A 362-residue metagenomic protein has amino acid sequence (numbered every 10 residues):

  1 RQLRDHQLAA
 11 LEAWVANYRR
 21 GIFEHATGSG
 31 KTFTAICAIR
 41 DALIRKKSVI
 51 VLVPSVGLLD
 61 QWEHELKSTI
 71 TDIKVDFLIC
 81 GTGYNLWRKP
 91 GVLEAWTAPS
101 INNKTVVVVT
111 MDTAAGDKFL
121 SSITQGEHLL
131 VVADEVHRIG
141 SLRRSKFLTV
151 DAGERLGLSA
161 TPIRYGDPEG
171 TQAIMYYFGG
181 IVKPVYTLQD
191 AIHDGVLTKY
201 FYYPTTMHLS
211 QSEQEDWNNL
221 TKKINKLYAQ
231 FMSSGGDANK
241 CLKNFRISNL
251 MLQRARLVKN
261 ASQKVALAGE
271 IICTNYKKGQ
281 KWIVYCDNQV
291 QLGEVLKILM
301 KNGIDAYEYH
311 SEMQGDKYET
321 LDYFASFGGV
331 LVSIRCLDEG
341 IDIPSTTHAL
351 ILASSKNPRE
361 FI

Functional and structural regions predicted by a protein language model:
R1-E24: Conserved pre-motif I regulatory segment
N17-I39, Y285: Walker A/P-loop
T34, L43-T69, D287-V290: Conserved Walker A/P-loop ATP-binding site and its immediately adjacent core in helicase/helicase-like ATPase domains
G57-R88: Conserved helix-turn-beta segment of the N-terminal RecA-like "Helicase ATP-binding" lobe in SF1/SF2 helicases
W87-S100, F119, K281-Y285, Q291-D338: Conserved helicase ATPase core of P-loop NTP-dependent helicases/translocases
R138-Y200: Post-DEXD/H (motif II) to motif III coupling segment of the RecA-like Helicase ATP-binding lobe
Q230-K317: Conserved helicase/translocase motor-coupling segment
V330-S333, E339-S354, E360-F361: A short beta-strand element within the Helicase C-terminal
